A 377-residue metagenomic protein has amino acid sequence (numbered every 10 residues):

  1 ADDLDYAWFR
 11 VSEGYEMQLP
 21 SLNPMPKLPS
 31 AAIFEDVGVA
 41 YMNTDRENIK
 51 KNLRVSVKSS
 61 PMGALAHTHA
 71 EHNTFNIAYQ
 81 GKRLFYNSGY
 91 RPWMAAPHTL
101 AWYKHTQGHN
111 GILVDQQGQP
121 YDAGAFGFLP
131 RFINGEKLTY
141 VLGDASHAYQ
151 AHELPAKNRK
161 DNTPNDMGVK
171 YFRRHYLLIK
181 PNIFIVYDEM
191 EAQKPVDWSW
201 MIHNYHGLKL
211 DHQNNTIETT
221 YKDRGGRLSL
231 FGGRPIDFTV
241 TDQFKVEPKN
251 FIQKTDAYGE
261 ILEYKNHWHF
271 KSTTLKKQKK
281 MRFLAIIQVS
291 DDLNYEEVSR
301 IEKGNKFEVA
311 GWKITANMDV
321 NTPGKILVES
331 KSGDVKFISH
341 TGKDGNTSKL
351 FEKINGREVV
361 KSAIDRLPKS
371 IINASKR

Functional and structural regions predicted by a protein language model:
A1-H72, N76-R83: Extracellular polysaccharide-recognition and catalytic grooves
F85-Y90: Catalytic Cys-His active-site segments of thiol-dependent hydrolases/isopeptidases
A95-R377: CBM-like, beta-strand-rich accessory domains located in the C-terminal region of large, secreted polysaccharide-active
